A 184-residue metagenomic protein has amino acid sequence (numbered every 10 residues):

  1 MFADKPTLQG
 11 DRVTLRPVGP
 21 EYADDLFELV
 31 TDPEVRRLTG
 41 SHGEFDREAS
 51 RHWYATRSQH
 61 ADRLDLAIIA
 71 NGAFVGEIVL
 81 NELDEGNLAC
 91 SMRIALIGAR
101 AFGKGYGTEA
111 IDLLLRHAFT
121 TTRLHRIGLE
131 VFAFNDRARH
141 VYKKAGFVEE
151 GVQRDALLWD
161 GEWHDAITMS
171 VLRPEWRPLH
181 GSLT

Functional and structural regions predicted by a protein language model:
M1-H52, P174-T184: A short, well-structured alpha-helix characteristic of acyl/acetyltransferase catalytic modules
V18, G128-V131, V148-D165: Conserved catalytic-core motifs of GNAT/GCN5-like acyltransferases
G43-R100, H117, L172-W176, L183-T184: Acetyl-CoA-dependent GNAT
A73-G76, R137, W163: Glycine-rich acetyl-CoA-binding "A-motif" of GNAT/NAT acetyltransferases
I97, G103-H117, R139-K144: Conserved acetyl-CoA-binding loop-helix of GNAT-fold acetyltransferases
G107, I111, F134-A138, D155-D160: Short glycine/proline-centered loop/turn elements that form peptide/ligand docking sites
T120-E130: Conserved GNAT acetyl-CoA-binding A-motif
Y142, F147, M169: Conserved active-site tyrosine of GNAT-family acetyltransferases
